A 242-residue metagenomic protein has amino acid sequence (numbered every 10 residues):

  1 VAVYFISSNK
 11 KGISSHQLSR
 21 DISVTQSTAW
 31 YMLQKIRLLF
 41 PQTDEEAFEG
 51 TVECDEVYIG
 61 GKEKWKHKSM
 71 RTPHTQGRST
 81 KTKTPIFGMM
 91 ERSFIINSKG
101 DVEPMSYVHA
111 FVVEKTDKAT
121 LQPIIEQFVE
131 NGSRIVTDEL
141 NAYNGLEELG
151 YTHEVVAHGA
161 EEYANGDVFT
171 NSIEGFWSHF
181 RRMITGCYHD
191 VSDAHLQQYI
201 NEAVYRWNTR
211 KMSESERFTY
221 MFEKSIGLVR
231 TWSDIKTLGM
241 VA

Functional and structural regions predicted by a protein language model:
V1-A242: Residue-level recognition of single "structural anchor" positions that define or cap local secondary structure
